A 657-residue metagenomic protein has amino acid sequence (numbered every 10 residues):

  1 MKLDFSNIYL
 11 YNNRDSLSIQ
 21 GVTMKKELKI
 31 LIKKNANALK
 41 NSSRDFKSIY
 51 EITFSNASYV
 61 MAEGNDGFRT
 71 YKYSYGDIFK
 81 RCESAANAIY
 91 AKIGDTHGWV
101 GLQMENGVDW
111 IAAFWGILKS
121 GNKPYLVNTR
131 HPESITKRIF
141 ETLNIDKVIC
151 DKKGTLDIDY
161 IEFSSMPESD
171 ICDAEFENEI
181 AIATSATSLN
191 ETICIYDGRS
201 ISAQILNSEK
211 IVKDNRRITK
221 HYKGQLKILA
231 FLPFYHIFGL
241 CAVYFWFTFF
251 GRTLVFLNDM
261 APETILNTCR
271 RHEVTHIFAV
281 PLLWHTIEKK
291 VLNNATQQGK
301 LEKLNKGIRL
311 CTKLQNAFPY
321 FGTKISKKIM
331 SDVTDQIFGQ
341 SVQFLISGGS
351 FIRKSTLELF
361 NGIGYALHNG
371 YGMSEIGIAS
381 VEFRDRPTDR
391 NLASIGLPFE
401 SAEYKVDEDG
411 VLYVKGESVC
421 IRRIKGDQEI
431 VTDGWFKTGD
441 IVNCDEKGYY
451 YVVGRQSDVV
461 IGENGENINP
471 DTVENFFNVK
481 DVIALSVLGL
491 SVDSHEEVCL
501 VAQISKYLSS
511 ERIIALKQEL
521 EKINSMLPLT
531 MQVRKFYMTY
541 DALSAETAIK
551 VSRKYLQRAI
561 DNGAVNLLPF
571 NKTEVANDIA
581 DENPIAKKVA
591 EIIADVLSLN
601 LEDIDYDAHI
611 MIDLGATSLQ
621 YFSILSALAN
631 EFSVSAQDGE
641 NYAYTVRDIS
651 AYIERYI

Functional and structural regions predicted by a protein language model:
E27-L31, I49-Y73: AMP-dependent adenylate-forming
M61-I93, G98-G107, S134-K137, Y196-R199: Conserved AMP-binding/adenylate-forming core of the ANL superfamily
K72-Y75, E179-N207: Conserved AMP-binding A3 loop
I205-K227, F234-S331: Conserved AMP-binding/adenylation subdomain of ANL enzymes
I325-Y450, Q456-V459, V473: Conserved AMP-binding/adenylate-forming
G410, G416, R422, D427 (+2 more regions): AMP-binding/adenylate-forming catalytic core of the ANL superfamily
V460, L488, E521-D578, E602 (+1 more regions): Conserved C-terminal "lid"/linker of ANL adenylate-forming enzymes
K572-D603, S623-E631, R647-I657: Thiotemplate assembly-line natural product biosynthesis machinery
